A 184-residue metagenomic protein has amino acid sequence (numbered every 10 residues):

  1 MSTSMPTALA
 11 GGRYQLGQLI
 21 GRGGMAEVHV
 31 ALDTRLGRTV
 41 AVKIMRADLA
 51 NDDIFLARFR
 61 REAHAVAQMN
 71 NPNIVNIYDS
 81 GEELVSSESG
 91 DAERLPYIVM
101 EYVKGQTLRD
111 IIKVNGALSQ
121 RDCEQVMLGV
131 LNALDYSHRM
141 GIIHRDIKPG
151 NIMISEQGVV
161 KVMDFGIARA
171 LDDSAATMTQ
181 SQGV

Functional and structural regions predicted by a protein language model:
G17-G23, V28: Protein kinase glycine-rich loop
L32-T39: Conserved N-lobe loop of protein kinases adjacent to the ATP-binding glycine-rich P-loop
R46-Q68: AlphaC helix of the eukaryotic protein kinase fold
N51-I54, S87, R94, E156-V184: Activation segment of protein kinases
S80-G81: Activation-segment/catalytic-loop signature of the eukaryotic protein kinase fold
G90-T107, I111: Conserved short submotifs of the Hanks-type protein kinase catalytic core that shape the nucleotide-binding pocket
V126-M127: Activation segment signature within eukaryotic-like protein kinase domains
V130-I142: Protein kinase catalytic-loop region centered on the HRD/HxD motif
